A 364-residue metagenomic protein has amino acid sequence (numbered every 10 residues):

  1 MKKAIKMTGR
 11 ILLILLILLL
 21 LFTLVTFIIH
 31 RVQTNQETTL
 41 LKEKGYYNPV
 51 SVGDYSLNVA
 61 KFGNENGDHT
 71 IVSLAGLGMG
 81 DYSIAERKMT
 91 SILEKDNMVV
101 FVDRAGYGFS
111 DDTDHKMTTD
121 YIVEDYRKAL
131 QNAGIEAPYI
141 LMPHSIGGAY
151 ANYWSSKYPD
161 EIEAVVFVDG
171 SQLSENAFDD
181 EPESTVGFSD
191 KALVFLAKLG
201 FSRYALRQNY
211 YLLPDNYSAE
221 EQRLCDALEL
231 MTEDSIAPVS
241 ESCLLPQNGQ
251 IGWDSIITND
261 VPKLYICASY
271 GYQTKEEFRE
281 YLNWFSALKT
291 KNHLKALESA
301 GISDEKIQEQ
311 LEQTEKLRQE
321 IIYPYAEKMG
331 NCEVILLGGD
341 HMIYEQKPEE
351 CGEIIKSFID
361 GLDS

Functional and structural regions predicted by a protein language model:
K2-I71, K95-N97, E320-Y323, D360-S364: Alpha/beta-hydrolase fold catalytic core
N58-F109: Conserved HGGG/HGGXW glycine-rich cap/lid loop of the alpha/beta-hydrolase fold
G78, R104-G108, Y150, Q172 (+1 more regions): Alpha/beta-hydrolase active-site loop signature
R104-I140: Active-site loop/oxyanion-hole signature of alpha/beta-hydrolase fold enzymes
A137-D180: Conserved hydrolase catalytic core segment
V168-R203: A catalytic-pocket lid/entrance helix-loop region that shapes and gates access to the active site across common
Y217-K328: Conserved serine/cysteine hydrolase catalytic core
Q319-S364: Catalytic active-site module of serine/aspartate enzymes centered on a nucleophile-bearing elbow/loop
